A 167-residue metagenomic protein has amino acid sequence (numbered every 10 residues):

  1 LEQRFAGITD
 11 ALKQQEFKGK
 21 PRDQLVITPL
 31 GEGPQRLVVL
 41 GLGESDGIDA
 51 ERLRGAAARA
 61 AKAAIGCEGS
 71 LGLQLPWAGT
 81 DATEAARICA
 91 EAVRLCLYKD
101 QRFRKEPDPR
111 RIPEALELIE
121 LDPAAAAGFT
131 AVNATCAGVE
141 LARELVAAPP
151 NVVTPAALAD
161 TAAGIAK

Functional and structural regions predicted by a protein language model:
L1-K167: Short amphipathic alpha-helical segment within the helicase RecA-like ATPase core that mediates nucleic-acid
